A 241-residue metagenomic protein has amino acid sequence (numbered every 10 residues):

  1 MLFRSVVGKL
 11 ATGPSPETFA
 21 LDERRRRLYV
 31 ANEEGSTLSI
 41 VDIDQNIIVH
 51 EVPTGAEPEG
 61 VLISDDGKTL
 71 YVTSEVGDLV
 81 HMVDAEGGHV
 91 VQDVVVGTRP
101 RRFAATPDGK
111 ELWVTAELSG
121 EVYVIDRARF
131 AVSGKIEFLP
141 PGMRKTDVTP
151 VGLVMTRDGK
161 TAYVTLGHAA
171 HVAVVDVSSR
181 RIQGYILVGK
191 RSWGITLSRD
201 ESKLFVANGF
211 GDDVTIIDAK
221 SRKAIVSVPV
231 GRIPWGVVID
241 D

Functional and structural regions predicted by a protein language model:
M1-D241: Predominantly soluble domains enriched in secretory-pathway, periplasmic, or organellar proteins
